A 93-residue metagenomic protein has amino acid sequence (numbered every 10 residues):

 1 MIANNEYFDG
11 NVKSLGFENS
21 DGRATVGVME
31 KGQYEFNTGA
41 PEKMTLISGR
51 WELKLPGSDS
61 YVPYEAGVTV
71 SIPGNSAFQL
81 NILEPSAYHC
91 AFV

Functional and structural regions predicted by a protein language model:
M1-N19: Transition segment at domain starts
G10, N19-G39, S71-G74: Conserved short histidine dyad/triad with adjacent acidic residue
G16, K43, T69, Q79: Short, surface-exposed charged micro-motifs
E18, K54-P56: A generic structural motif
F36, L53, H89-C90: Short hydrophobic/aromatic-rich beta-strand segments that constitute the beta-sheet cores of beta-sandwich/beta-barrel
G39-L53: Short, conserved beta-strand element in jelly-roll/cupin
P56-N75: Short acidic-glycine-tyrosine-enriched beta hairpin
P73-V93: Ligand-binding loop in jelly-roll beta-barrel domains
